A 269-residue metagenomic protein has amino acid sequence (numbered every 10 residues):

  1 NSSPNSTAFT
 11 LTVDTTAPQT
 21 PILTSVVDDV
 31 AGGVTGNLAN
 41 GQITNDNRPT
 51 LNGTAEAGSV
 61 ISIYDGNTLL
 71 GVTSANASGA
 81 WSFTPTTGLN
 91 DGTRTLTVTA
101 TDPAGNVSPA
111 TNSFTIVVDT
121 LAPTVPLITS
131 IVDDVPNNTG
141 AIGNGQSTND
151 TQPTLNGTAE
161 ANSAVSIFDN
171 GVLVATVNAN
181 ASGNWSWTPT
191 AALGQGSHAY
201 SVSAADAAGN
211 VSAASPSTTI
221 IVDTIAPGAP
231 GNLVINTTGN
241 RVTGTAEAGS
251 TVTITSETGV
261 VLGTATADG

Functional and structural regions predicted by a protein language model:
N1-G269: Ser/Thr-rich low-complexity repeats and stalk/linker segments
